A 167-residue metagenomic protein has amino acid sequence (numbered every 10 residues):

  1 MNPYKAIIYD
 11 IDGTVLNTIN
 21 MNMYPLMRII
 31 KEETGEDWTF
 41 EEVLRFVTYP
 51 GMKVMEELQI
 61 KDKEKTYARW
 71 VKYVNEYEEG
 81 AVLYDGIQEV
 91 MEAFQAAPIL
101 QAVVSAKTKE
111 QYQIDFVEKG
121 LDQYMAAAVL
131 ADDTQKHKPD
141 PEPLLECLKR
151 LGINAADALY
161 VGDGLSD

Functional and structural regions predicted by a protein language model:
N2-E89, Q95-A97, Q113: N-terminal helical cap/lid subdomain that shapes the substrate entry/recognition surface in HAD-like hydrolases
T14, S105-K107: Conserved phosphate-coupling serine/threonine residues in phosphotransfer and NTP-handling enzymes
R45, I60, A106, D133-T134: Short, surface-exposed acidic/glycine-rich loop or hinge patches that mediate macromolecular interfaces
G80, T108-Y160, L165-S166: Substrate-recognition "cap/lid" segment bordering the active-site pocket of phosphatases
G86-V90, P143-E146: Well-ordered alpha-helical segments embedded in enzymatic catalytic cores
F94, I99, I153: Short phosphate-binding/catalytic loops that engage adenosine nucleotides
